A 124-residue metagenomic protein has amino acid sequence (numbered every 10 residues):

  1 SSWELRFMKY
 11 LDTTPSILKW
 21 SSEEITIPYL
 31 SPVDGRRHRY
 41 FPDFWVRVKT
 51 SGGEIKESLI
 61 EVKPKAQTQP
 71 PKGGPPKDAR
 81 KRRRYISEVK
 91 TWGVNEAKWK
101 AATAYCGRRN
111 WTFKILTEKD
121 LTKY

Functional and structural regions predicted by a protein language model:
S1-Y124: Electrostatic, structured charged patches in enzyme active sites and in nucleic-acid/phosphate-binding
